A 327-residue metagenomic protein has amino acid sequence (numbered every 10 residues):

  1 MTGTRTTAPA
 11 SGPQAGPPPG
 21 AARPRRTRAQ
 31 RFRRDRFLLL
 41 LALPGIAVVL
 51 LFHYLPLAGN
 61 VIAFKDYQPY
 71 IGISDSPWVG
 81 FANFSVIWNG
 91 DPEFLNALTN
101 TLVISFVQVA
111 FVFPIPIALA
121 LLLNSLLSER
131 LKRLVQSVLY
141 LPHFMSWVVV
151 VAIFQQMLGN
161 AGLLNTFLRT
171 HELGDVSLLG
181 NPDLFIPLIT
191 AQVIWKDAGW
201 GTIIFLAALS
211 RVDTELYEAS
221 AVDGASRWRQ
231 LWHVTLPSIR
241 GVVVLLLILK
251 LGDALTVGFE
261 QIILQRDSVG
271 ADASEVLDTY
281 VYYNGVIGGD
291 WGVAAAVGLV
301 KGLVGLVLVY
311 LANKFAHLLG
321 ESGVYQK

Functional and structural regions predicted by a protein language model:
M1-F32: Short, Lys/Arg-rich, polar N-terminal cytosolic tail immediately upstream of the first transmembrane signal-anchor
R31-K327: A structural signal for multi-pass alpha-helical bundles of membrane permease subunits that mediate small-molecule
